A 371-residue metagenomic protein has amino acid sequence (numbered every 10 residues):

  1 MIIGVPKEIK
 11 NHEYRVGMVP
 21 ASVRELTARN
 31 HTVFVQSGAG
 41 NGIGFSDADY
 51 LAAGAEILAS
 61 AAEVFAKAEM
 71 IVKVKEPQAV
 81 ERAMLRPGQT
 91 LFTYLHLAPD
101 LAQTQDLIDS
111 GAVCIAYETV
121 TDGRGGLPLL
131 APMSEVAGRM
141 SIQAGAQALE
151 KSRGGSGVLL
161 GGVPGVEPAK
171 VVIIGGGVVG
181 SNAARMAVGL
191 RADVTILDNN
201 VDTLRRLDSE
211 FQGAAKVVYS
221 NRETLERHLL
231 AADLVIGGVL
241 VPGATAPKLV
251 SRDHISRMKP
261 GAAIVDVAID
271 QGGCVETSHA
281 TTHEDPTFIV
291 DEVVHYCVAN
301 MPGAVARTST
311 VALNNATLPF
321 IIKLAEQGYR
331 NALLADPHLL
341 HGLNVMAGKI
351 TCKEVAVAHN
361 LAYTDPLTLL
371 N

Functional and structural regions predicted by a protein language model:
I2, E8, A79-A169, V298-N300: Glycine/serine-rich phosphate-binding loop and adjoining beta1-alpha1 elements at the start of nucleotide-handling
I2-S110: An N-terminal-biased, well-structured beta-alpha scaffold segment characteristic of Rossmann-like dinucleotide-binding
P6-F45, G154-L240: Glycine-rich phosphate/diphosphate-binding loop of Rossmann-like nucleotide-binding domains
V23, D47, T104, I142 (+4 more regions): Generic hydrophobic/aromatic pocket-lining and core-packing "Φ" positions
E69, K75-E76, L95-H96, N221 (+3 more regions): Short glycine-/small-residue-rich Rossmann-like dinucleotide-binding loops
E76, V136, G177-V178: Residue-level detector of alpha-helix initiation sites
E118-L159, I269, C274-N371: Adenosine-phosphate binding glycine-rich loop
S209-D291: Rossmann-like adenosine-cofactor binding region
